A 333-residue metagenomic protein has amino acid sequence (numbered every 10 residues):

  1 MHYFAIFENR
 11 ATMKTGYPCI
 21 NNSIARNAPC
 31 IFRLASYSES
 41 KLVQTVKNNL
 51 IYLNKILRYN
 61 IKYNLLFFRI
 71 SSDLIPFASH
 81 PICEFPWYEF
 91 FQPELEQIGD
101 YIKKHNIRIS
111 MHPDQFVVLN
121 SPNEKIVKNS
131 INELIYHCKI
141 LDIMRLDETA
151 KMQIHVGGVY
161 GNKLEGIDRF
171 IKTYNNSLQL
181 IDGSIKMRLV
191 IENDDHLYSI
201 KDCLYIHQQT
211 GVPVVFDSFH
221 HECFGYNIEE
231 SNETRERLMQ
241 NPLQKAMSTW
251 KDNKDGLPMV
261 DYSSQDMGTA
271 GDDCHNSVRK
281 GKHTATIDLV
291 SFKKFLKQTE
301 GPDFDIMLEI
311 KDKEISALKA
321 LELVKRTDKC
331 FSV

Functional and structural regions predicted by a protein language model:
Y3-R108, Q115-L146, A150-K151, N176 (+6 more regions): Alpha/beta catalytic barrel-like cores
L119-N120, G161-L164, C223-Y226: A generic structural signal for short coil/turn motifs at secondary-structure boundaries
N129, N162-T173, D194-Y198: Short, contiguous, pocket-lining structural segments that sit at or immediately flank catalytic/ligand-binding sites
M152-D168, H275-K282: Glycine-rich phosphate-binding "P-loop"
R188-D194: Catalytic beta/alpha-barrel core
Y198, H221-C223: Short acidic, Gly/Ser-rich segments with clustered Asp/Glu that frequently serve as metal-coordination loops in enzyme
V212-H220: Conserved mid-sequence domains
